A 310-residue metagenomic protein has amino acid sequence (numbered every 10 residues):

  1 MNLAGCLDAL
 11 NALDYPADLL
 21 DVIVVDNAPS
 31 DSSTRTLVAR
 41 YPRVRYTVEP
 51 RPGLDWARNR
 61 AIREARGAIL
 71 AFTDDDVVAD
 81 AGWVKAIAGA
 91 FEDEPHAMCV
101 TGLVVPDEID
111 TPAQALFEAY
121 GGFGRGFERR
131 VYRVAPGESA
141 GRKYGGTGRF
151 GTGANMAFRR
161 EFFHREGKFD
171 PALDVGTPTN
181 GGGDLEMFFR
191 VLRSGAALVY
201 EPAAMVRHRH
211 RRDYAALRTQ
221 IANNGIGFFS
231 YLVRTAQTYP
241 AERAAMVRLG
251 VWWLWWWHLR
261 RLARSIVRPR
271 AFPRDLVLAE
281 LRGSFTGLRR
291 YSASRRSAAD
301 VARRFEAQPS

Functional and structural regions predicted by a protein language model:
L7-V48: Acidic donor-binding segment of Leloir-type glycosyltransferases
S33-R35, E49-A65: Glycine-rich, basic loop-to-helix element that forms the pyrophosphate-binding segment of sugar-nucleotide handling
L70: Short aromatic/hydrophobic "clamp" motif used to bind/position activated sugar donors
D74-V78: The conserved acidic donor/metal-binding loop of glycosyltransferases
G82-F123: Conserved donor NDP-sugar-binding/catalytic core segment of glycosyltransferases
G121-G148: Short, flexible, basic/aromatic active-site loop/helix in glycosyltransferases
R149-G167, A172-A204: A short, conserved alpha-helix in the catalytic core of glycosyltransferases
Q220-I226, P240-S310: Non-catalytic, C-terminal membrane-associated alpha-helical segments of glycosyltransferases
